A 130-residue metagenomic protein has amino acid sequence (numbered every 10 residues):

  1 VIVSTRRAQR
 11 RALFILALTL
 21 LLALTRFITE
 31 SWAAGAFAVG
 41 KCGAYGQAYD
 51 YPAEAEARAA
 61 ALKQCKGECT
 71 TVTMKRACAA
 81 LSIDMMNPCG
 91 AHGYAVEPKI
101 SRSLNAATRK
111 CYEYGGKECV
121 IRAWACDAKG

Functional and structural regions predicted by a protein language model:
V1-Q9: N-terminal secretory signal peptides that target proteins for export/translocation
R6-R7, F27, A33: Serine/proline-rich low-complexity intrinsically disordered segments, especially terminal tails, linkers
I15-R26: Bacterial N-terminal signal peptides
E30-G130: Secreted/extracellular ectodomain signature
